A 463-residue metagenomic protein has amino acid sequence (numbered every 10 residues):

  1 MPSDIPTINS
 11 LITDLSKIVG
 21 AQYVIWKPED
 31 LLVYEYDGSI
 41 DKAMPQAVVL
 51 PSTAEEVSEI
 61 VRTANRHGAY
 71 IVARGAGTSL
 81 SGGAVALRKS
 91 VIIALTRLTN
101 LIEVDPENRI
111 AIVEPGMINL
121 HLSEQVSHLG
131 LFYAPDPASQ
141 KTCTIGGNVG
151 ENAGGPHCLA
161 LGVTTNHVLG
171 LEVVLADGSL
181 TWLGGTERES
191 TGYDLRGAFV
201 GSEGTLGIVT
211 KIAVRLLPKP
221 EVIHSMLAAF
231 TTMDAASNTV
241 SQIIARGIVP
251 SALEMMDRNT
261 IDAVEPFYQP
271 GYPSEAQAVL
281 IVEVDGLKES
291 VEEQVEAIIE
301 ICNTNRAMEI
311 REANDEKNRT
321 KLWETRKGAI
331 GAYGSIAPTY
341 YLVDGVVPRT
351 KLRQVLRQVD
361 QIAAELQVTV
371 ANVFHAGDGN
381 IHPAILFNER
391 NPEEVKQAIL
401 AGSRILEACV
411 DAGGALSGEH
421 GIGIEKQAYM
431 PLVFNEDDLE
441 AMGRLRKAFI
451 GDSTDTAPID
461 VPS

Functional and structural regions predicted by a protein language model:
M1-R62, T78-R109, A138, T260-Q269 (+2 more regions): N-terminal flexible segment immediately upstream of the FAD-binding catalytic core in FAD-dependent oxidoreductases
A21, V410-I422, K447-T454: Alpha-helix capping/hinge segments and adjacent helical runs
I25-Y34, L217-P218, H224, A229-A401 (+2 more regions): C-terminal substrate-recognition/cap domain of FAD-linked oxidoreductases
S81-T99, S127-L131, G154-T165, I212-P218 (+3 more regions): A glycine- and small-aliphatic-rich helix-loop capping segment at beta-alpha/alpha-beta transitions that lines
N100-E254: FAD-binding subdomain of flavoenzyme oxidoreductases
S179, Q427-S463: Activity-critical C-terminal alpha-helical subdomain
